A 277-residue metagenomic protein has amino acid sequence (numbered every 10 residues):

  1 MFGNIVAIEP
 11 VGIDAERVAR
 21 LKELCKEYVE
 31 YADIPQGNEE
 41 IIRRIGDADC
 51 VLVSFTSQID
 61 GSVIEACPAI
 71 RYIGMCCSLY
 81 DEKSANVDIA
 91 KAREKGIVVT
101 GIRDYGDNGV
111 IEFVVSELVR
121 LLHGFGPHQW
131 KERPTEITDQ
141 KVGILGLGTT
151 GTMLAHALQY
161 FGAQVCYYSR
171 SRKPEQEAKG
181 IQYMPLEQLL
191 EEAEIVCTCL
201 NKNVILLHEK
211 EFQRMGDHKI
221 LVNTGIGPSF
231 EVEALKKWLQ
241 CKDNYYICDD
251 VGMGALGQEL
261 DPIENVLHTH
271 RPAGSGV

Functional and structural regions predicted by a protein language model:
M1-A48: N-terminal glycine-/charge-rich "phosphate-binding" loop or analogous flexible N-terminal tail
F2, I70, T138-K141, H218: Phosphate-coordination loops involved in phosphoryl transfer and adenosine-cofactor binding
E16-R17, R93, V98-E112, P127 (+1 more regions): C-terminal helix-to-coil terminal segments
G46-D49, I59-V63, R172-L260: Rossmann-like adenosine-cofactor binding region
A48-Q129: Phosphate/diphosphate ligand-binding glycine-rich loop within oxidoreductases
C67-Y72, E94-I97, A163, D217-K219 (+1 more regions): A short helix->loop->beta-strand "cap" motif at the edges of active sites that frequently abuts
G124-H156: Glycine-rich NAD(P)-binding loop of Rossmann-like domains
Y160-E177: NAD(P)-binding Rossmann-fold cofactor-contacting core
